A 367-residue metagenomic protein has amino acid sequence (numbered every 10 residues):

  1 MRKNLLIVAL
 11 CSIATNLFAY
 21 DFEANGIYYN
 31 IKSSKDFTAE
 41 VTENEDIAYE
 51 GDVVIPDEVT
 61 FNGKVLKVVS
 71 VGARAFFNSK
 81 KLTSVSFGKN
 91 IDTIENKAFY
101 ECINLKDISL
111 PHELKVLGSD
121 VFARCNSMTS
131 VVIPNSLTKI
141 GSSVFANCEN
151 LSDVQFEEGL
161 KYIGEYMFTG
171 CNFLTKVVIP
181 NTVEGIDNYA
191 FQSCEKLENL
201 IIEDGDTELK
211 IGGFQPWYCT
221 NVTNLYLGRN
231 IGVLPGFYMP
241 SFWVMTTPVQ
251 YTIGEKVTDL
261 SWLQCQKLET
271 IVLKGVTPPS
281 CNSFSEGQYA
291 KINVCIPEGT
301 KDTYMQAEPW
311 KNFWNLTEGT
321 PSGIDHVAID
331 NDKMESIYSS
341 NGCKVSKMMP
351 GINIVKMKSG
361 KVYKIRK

Functional and structural regions predicted by a protein language model:
M1-K3, I354-K367: C-terminal tail/sorting-segment detector
N4-I13: Sec-dependent N-terminal signal peptides
I13-A19: Sec/Tat signal peptide C-region and signal peptidase I cleavage site
F18, I292-P321: Extracellular/surface-exposed low-complexity segments
G26, S34-F37, A48-S70, K80-T93 (+10 more regions): Structural signature of tandem-repeat unit edges
A73-A75, E95-Y100, G118-A123, G141-V144 (+5 more regions): Consensus positions within tandem repeat domains that build extended binding/scaffold surfaces
G159, K256, M349-N353, K361: A glycine-anchored, Pro-Gly-centered beta-turn/N-cap motif
G319-N341: Residue-level detector of functionally pivotal "anchor" positions at catalytic/ligand-binding pockets or at interdomain
